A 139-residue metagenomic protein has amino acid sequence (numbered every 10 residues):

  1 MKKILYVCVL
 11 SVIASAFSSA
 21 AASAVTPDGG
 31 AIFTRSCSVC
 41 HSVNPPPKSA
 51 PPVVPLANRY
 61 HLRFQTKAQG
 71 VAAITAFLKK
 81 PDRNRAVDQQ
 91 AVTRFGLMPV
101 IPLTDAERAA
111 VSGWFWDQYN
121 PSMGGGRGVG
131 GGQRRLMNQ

Functional and structural regions predicted by a protein language model:
M1-I4, S19: Positively charged n-region of N-terminal signal peptides that target proteins for export
V7-A16: Bacterial N-terminal signal peptides
S15-I32: Electrostatic cytochrome c docking/interface patches
G30, N44-T75, L97-P99: Gly/Gly-Pro-rich "capping" loops immediately C-terminal to redox-active cysteine motifs in periplasmic/lumenal
F33-N44, V111: The canonical Cys-X-X-Cys-His
P55, Y60-H61, M98, P121-Q139: Extracellular/periplasmic low-complexity linear segments
K67, V71-K79, R108-S112, W116: An amphipathic alpha-helix signature
R94-G126: C-terminal capping alpha-helices of c-type cytochrome domains
